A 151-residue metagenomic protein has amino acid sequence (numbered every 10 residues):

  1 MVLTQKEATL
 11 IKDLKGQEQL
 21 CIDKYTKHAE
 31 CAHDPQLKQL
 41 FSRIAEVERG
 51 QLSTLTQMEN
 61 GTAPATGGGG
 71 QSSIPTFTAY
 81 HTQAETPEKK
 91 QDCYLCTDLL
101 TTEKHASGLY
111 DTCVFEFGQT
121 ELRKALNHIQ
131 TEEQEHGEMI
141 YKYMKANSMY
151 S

Functional and structural regions predicted by a protein language model:
M1, K12, L126, I140-Y141: A generic structured-segment signal
M1-A8, G61-C93, K145-S151: Membrane-interacting alpha-helical segments
E7-C31, F77-N127: Acidic/histidine-rich alpha-helical segments that form the ligand environment of transition-metal centers
G16, R43-G50, D98-T102, H128-E135: DHp/HisKA dimerization-phosphoacceptor four-helix bundle of two-component histidine kinases and homologous
P35-I74, Q134-S148: Conserved alpha-helical segments that form or flank metal/cofactor-binding pockets of metalloenzymes
